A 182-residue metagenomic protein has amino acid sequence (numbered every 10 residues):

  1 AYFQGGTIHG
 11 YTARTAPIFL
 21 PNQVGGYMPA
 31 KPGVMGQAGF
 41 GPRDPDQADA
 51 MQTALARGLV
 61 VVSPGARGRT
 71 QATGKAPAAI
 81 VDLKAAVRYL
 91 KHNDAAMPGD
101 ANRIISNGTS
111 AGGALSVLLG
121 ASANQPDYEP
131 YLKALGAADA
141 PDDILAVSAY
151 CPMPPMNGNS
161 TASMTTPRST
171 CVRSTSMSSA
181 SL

Functional and structural regions predicted by a protein language model:
Y2-Q4, G10-Q37, I105: Short beta-strand element of the alpha/beta-hydrolase
I18, Q52-R67, I105: A fold-wide structural signal in alpha/beta-hydrolase
G25-M28, V61, R67-Q71, S110-A114 (+1 more regions): Solvent-exposed loop/turn segments at secondary-structure junctions within structured extracellular/periplasmic domains
M35-V61, K133-A138: Short amphipathic alpha-helix adjacent to the substrate-entry channel of hydrolases
D49, A56, A78, D82-A85 (+2 more regions): Extracytoplasmic/secreted proteins, especially bacterial periplasmic and envelope-associated proteins
T73-A96, Q125: Alpha/beta-hydrolase active-site loop
H92-T170: Primarily recognizes the serine-hydrolase "nucleophile elbow" in alpha/beta-hydrolase and SGNH/GDSL folds
A180-L182: Low-complexity, serine/threonine/proline-enriched polar segments
